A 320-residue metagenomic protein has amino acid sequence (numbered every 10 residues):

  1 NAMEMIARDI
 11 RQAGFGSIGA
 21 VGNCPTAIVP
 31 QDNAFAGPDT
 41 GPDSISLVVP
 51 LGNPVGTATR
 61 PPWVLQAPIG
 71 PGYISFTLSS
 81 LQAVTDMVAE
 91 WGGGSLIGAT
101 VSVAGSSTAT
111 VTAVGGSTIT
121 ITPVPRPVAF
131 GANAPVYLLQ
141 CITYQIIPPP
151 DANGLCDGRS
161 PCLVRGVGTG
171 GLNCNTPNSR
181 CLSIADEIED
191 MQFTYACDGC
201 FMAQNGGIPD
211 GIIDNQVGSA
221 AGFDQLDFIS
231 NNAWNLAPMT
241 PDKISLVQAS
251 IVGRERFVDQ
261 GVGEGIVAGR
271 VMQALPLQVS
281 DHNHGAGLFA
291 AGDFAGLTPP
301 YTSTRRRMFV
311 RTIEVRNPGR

Functional and structural regions predicted by a protein language model:
N1-S17: N-terminal alpha-helical signal peptides/signal-anchor transmembrane segments
R11, S17-A20, T26-N53, P125 (+3 more regions): Short linear sequence signals and composition-biased patches located at protein termini or domain-edge surfaces
P30-V128: Autoprocessing Asn-cyclization modules and mimics
V88, G166-G168: Glycine-centered secondary-structure boundary/capping sites
S102-A104, I142-Q145, D151-G166: Glycine-rich, aromatic-lined ligand/substrate-binding cores of catalytic and carbohydrate-binding domains
G105, G115, V167, Q216-V217: Disulfide-rich extracellular repeat modules and their boundaries
